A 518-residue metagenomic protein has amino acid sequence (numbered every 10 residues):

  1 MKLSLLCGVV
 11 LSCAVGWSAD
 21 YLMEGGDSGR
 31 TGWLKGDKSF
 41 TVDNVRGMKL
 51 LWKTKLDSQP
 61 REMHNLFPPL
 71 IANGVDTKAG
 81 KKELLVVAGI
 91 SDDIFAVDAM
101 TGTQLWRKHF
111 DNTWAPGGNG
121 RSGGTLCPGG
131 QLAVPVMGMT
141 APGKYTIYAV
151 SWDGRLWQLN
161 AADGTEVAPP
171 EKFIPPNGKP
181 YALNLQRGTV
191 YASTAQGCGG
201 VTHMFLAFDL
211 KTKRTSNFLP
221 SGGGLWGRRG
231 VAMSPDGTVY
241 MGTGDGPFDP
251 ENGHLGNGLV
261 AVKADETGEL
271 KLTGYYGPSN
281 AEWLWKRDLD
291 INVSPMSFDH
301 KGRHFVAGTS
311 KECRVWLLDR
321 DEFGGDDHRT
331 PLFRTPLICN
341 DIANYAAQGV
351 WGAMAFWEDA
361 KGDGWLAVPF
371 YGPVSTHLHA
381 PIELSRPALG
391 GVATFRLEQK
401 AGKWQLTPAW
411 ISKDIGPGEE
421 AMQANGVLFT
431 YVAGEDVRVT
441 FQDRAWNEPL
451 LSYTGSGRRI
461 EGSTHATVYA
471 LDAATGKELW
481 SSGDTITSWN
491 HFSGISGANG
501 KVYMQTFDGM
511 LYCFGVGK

Functional and structural regions predicted by a protein language model:
S4-A14: Bacterial N-terminal signal peptides
G16-S18: Boundary at the C-terminal end of the N-terminal hydrophobic targeting segment
D20-S28: K/E-rich alpha-helical interaction surfaces of small helical-bundle regulatory domains
D27-K38: Short, tryptophan-glycine- and acidic/Ser/Thr-enriched carbohydrate-recognition patches
G36-M63, G74-E83, D92-G129, M137-P180 (+5 more regions): Extracytoplasmic/lumenal domain signature
A88: Walker A/P-loop NTP-binding active-site region of P-loop NTPases, recognizing the glycine-rich GxxxxGKT/S
